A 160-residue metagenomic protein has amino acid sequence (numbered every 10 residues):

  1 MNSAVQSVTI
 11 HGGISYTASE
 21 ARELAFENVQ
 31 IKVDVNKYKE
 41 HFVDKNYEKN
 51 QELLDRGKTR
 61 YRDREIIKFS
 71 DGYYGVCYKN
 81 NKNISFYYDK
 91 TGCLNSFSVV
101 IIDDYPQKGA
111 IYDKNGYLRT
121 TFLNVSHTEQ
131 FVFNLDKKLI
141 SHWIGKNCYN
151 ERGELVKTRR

Functional and structural regions predicted by a protein language model:
N2-R160: Repetitive, compositionally biased segments used for assembly/scaffolding
